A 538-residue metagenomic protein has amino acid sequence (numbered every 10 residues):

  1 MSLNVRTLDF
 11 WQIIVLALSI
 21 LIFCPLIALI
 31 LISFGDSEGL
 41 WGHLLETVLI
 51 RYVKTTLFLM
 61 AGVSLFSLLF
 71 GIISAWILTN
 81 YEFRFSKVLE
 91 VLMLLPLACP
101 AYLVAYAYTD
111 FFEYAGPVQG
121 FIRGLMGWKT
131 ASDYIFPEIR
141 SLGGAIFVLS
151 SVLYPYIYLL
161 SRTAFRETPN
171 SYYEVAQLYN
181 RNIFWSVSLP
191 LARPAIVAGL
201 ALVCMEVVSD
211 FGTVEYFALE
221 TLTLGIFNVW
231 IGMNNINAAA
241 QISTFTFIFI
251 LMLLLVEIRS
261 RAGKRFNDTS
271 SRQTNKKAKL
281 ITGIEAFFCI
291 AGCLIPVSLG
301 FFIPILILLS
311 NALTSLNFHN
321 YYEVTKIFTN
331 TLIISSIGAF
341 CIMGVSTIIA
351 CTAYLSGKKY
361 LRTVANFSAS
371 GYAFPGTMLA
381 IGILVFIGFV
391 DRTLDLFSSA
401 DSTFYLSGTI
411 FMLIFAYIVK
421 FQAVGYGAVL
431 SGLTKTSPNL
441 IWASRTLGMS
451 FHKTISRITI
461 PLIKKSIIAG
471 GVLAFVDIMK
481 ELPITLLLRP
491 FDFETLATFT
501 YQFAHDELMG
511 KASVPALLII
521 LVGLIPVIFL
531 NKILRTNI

Functional and structural regions predicted by a protein language model:
R6-D36, T47-R166, L191-F211, Q241-I258 (+7 more regions): Membrane-water interface segments at the C-terminal ends of transmembrane alpha-helices in multi-pass inner-membrane
D36-Y52, E215-F217, L222-N237, A312-V324 (+1 more regions): Membrane-interface interhelical loops and short amphipathic "cap" helices that link adjacent transmembrane segments
I122, P169-N170, L219-T223, M252-F288 (+1 more regions): Feature of multi-pass inner-membrane transport and sensor proteins that recognizes transmembrane helices together
T168-S171, T436-L440: Short glycine/proline-centered loop/turn elements that form peptide/ligand docking sites
V175-Q177, S444: The alpha-helix within a helix-turn-helix
L178, K532-I538: Short, charged juxtamembrane terminal tails flanking transmembrane helices
N182, M449-S450: Short coil/turn motifs that cap or connect alpha-helices
V208-N234, F404, L482-M509: Glycine-rich helix-loop "coupling/hinge" segments at transmembrane-helix boundaries in multipass transporters
